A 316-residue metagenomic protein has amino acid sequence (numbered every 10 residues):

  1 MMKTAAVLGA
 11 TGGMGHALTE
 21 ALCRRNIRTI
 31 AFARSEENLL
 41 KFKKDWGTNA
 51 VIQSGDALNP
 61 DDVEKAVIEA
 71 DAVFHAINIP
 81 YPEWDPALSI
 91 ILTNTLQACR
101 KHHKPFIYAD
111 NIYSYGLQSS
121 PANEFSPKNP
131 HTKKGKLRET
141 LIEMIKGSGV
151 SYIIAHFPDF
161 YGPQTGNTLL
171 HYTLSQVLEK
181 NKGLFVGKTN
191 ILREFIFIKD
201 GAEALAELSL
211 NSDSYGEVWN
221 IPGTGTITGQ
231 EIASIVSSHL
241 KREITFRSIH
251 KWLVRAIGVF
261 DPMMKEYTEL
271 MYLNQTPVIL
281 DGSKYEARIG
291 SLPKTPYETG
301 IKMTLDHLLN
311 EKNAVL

Functional and structural regions predicted by a protein language model:
M1-M2, E207-Y267, G282, T295-L316: Mid/C-terminal beta-alpha module of Rossmann-like enzyme folds, strongest in SDR-family dehydrogenases/epimerases
A5-R25: N-terminal Rossmann NAD(P)H-binding glycine-rich loop of SDR-like oxidoreductase domains
I27-E37: Conserved glycine-rich Rossmann-like NAD(P)H-binding loop of the short-chain dehydrogenase/reductase
E37, K43-H102: NAD(P)H-binding glycine-rich loop region in Rossmannoid oxidoreductase-like domains and their noncatalytic homologs
T93-L137: Conserved Rossmann-fold NAD(P)-dependent oxidoreductase catalytic core, especially the SDR/UDP-sugar
N111, E143-Q164: Conserved beta-loop-beta element that borders a ligand/cofactor-binding pocket
P130, P158-N167, G187-K199, G223: Glycine-rich "substrate-gating" loop/helix at the edge of Rossmann-like oxidoreductase active sites
S175-I196, S212: A conserved pocket-lining segment of Rossmann-fold NAD(P)-dependent short-chain dehydrogenase/reductase
